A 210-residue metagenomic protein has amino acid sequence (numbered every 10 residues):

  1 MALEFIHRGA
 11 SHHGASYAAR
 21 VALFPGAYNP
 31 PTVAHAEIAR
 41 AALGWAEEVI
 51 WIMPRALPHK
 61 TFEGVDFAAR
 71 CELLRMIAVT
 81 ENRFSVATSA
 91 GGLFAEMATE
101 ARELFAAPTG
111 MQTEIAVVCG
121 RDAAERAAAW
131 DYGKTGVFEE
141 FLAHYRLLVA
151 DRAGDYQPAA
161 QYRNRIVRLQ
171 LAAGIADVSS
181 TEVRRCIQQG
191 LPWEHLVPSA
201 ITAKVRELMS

Functional and structural regions predicted by a protein language model:
M1-S210: Nucleotidyltransferase catalytic core that binds NTPs
